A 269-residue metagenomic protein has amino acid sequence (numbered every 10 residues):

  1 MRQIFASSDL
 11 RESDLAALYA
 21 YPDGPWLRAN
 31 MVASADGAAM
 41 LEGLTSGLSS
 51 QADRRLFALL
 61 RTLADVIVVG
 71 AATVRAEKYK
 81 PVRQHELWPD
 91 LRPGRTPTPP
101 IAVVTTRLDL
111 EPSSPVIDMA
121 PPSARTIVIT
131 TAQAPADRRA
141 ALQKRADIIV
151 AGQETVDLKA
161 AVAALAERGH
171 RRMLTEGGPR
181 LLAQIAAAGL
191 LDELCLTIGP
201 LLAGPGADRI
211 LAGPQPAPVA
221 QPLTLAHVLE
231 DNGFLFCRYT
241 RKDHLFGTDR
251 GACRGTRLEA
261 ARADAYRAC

Functional and structural regions predicted by a protein language model:
M1-C269: Enzymes that bind and transform nitrogen-containing heteroaromatic metabolites
